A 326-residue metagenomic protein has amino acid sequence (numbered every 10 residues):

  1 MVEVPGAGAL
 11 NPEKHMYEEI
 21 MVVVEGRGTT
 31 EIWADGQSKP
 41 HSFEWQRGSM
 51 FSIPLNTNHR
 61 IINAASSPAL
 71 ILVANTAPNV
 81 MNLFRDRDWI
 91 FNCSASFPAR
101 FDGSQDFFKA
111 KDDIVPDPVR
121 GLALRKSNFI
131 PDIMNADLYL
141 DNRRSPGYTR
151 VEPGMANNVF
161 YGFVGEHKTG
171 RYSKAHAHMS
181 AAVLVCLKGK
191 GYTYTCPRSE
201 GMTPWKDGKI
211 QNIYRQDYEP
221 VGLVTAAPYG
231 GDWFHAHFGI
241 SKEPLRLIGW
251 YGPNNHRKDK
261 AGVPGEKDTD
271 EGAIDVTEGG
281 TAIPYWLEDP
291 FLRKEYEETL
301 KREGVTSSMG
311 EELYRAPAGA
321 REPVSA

Functional and structural regions predicted by a protein language model:
M1-H15, F163-M179, Y194-G201, A227-W233: Conserved short histidine dyad/triad with adjacent acidic residue
M1-V2, N11-K14, E18-V23, S42-F43 (+4 more regions): His/acidic/aromatic-lined binding-pocket segments of jelly-roll/cupin-type domains and related regulatory beta-sandwich
A34-P54, R198-G231: Short acidic-glycine-tyrosine-enriched beta hairpin
E44-R47, S52-F84, D217-P220, P228-K258: Ligand-binding loop in jelly-roll beta-barrel domains
D86-V159, F163, W286, P290-A326: A short, N-terminal "cap"/entry segment at the start of jelly-roll beta-barrel domains of the cupin/DSBH fold
K174-H176, V183, Y192-C196, M202-D207 (+3 more regions): Extended hydrophobic-aromatic, low-complexity segments
G201-I213, F238-A326: C-terminal flanking tails of non-heme Fe-dependent oxygenases
